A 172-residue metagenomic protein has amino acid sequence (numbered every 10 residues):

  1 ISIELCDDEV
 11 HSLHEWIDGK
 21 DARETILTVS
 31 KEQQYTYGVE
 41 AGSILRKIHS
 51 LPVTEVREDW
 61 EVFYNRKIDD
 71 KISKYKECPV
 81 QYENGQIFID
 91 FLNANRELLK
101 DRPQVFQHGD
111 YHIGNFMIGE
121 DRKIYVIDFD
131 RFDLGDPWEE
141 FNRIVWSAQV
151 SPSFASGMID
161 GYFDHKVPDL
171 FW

Functional and structural regions predicted by a protein language model:
I1-D59: ATP-binding pocket architecture of kinase catalytic cores
I1-I3, H165-W172: Short, intrinsically disordered, charge-balanced linker/junction segments flanking boundaries in proteins
V10, D90-F141: Active-site acidic catalytic loop and adjacent metal/ATP-binding pocket of ATP-dependent phosphoryl transfer enzymes
G19, N65, W138: ATP/adenylate-binding site constellation spanning eukaryotic-like Ser/Thr protein kinases, ABC-transporter
S30-K31, Y125, N142-V145: Glycine-rich, phosphate-binding/catalytic loops in enzymes
Q33, Y37, P103, F171: Conserved acidic
G38-V39, K47-G109: An alpha-helical support segment within catalytic cores of ATP-dependent transferases
W138-P168: Active-site activation/catalytic loop segments of kinase-like enzymes and analogous catalytic loops in related
